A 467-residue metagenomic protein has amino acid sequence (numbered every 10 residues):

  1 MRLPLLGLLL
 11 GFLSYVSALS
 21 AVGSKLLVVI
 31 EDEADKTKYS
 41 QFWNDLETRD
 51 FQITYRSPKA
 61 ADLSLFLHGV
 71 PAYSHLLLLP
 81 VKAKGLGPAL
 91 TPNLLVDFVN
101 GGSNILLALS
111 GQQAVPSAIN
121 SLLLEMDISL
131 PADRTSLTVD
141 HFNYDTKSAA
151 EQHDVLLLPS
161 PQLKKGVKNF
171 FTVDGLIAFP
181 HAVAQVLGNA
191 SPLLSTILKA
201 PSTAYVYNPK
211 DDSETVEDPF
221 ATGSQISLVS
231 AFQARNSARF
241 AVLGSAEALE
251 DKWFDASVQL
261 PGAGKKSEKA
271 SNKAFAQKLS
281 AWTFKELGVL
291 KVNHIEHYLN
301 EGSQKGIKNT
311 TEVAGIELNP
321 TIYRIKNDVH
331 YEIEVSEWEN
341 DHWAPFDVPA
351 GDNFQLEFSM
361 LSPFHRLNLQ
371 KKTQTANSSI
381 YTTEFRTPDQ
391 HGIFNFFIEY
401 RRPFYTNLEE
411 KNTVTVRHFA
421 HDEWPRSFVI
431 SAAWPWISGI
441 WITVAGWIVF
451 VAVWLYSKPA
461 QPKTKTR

Functional and structural regions predicted by a protein language model:
M1-A18: Fungal secretory targeting signals
S17-R467: Short, surface-exposed patches at the edges or C-terminal ends of soluble domains, predominantly
